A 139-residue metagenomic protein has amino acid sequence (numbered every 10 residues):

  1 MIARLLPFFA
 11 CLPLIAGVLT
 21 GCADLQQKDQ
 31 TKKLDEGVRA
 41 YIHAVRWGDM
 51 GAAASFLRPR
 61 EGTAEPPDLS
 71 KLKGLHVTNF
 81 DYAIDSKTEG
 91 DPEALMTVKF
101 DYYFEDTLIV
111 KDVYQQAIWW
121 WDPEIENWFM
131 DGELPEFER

Functional and structural regions predicted by a protein language model:
M1-A10: Bacterial N-terminal signal peptides that target proteins for export
L19-G21: C-terminal motif of bacterial Sec signal peptides marking the signal peptidase cleavage site
A23-L25: Bacterial signal peptide processing site
Q27-E36: Short, low-complexity, disordered segments immediately C-terminal to signal peptides in bacterial exported proteins
D35-G37, H43-L95, L108: Short solvent-exposed beta->alpha transition segments
E89-R139: Exposed beta-sheet edge and beta->alpha loop/turn motif
